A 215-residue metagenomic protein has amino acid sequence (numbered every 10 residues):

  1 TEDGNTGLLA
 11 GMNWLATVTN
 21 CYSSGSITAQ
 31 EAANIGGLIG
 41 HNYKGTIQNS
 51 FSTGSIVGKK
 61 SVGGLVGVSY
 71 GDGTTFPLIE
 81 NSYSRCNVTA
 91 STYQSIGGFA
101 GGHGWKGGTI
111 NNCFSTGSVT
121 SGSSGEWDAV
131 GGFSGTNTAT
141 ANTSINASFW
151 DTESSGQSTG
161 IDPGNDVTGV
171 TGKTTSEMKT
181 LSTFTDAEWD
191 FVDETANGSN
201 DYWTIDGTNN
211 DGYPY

Functional and structural regions predicted by a protein language model:
T1-Y215: Predominantly extracellular beta-rich ligand-binding scaffolds that present long acidic/polar faces for carbohydrate
